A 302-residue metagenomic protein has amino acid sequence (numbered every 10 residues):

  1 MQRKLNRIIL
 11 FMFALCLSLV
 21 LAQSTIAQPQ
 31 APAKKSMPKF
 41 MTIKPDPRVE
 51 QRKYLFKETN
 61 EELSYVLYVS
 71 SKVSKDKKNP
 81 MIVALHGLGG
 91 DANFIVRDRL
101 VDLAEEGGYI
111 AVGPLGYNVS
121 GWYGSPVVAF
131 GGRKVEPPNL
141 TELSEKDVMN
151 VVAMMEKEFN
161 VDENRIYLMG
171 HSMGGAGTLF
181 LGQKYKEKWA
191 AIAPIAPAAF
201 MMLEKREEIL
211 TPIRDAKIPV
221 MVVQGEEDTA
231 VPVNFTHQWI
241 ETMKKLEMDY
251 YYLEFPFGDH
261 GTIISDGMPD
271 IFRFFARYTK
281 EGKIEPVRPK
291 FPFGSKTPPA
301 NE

Functional and structural regions predicted by a protein language model:
M1-N6: N-terminal secretory signal peptides that target proteins for export/translocation
F11-V20: Bacterial N-terminal signal peptides
T25-M81, S144, M173, L181 (+4 more regions): A domain-start/cap signature at the N-terminus of enzymes
F56-V66, D76-N160, I209: Serine-hydrolase catalytic machinery in alpha/beta-hydrolase-like enzymes
P80, Y109, A190, I218-P219: Alpha/beta-hydrolase fold active-site loops
A84-L88, E156-F159, H171, T178 (+5 more regions): Cell-envelope and extracellular/periplasmic
I95, K157-E158, N164-D215: Primarily recognizes the serine-hydrolase "nucleophile elbow" in alpha/beta-hydrolase and SGNH/GDSL folds
A196-P269: The feature captures the conserved acid-bearing segment of alpha/beta-hydrolase catalytic domains
